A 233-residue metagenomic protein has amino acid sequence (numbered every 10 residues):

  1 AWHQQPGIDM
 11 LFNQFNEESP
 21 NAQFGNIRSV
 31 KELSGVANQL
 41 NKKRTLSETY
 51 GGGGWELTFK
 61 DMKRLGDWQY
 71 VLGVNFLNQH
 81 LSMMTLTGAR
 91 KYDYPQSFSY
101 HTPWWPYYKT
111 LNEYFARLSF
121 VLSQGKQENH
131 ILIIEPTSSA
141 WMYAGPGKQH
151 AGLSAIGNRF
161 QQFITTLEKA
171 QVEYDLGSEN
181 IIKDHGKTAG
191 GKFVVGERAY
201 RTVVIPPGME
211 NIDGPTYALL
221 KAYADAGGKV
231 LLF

Functional and structural regions predicted by a protein language model:
A1-H3, L11-F233: Carbohydrate-binding surfaces of carbohydrate-active enzymes
